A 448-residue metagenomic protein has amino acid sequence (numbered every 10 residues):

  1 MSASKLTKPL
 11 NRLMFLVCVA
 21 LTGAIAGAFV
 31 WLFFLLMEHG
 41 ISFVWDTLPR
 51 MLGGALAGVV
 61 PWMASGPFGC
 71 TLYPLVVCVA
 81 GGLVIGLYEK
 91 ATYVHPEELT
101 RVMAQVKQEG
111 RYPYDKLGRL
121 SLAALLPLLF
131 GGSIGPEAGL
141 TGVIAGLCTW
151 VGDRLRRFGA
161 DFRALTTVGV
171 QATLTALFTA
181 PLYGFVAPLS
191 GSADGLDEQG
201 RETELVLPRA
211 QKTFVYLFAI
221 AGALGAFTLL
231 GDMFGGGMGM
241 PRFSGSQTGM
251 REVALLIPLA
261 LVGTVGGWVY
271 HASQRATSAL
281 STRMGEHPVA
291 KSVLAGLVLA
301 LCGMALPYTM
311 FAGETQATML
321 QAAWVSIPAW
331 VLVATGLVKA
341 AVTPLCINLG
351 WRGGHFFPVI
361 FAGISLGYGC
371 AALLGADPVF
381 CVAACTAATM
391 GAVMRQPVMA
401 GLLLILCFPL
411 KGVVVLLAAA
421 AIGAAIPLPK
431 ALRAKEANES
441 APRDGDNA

Functional and structural regions predicted by a protein language model:
M1-A448: Alpha-helical transmembrane segments and immediately membrane-proximal extracytoplasmic
